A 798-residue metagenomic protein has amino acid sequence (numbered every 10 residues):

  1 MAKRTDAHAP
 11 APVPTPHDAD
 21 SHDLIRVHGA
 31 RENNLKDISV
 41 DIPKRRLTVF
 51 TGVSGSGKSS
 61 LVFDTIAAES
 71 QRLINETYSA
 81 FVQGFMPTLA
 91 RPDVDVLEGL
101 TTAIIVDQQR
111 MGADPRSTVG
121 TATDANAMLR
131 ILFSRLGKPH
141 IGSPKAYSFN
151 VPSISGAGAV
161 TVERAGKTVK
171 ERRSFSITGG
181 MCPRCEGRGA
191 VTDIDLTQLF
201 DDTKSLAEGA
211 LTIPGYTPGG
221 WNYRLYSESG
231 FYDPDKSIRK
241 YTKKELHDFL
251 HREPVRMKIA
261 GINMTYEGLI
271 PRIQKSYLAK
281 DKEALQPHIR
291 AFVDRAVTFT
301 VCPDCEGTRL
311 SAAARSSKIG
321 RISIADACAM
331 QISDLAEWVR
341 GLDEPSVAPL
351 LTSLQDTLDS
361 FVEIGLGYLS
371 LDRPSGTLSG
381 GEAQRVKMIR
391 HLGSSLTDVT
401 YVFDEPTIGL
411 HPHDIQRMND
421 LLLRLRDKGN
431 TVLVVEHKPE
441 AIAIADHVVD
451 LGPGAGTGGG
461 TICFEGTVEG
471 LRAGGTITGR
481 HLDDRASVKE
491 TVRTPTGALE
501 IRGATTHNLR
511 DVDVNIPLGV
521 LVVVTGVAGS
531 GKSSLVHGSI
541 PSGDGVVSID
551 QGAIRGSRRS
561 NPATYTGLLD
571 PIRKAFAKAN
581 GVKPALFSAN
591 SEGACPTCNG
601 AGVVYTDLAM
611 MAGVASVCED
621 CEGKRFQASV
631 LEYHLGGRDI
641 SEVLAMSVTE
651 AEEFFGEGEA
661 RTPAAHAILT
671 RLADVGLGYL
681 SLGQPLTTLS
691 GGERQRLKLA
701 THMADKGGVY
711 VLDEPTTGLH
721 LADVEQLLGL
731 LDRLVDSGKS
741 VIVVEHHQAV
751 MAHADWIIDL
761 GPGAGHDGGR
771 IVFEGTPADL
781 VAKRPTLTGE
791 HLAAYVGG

Functional and structural regions predicted by a protein language model:
A2-T377, A383-V399, L421-D427, E500-T688 (+4 more regions): P-loop/Walker A nucleotide phosphate-binding surfaces of NTP-dependent enzymes
G120, H447-D483, S560, Y565 (+1 more regions): Conserved beta-strand-loop-alpha-helix hinge in the C-terminal portion of ABC ATPase nucleotide-binding domains
I131-R135, L471-R493, K574-K578, V781-G798: C-terminal boundary and immediately downstream tail of ABC-type ATPase nucleotide-binding domains
S375, E405-I408, L686, T716-T717: Short loop immediately C-terminal to the Walker-B catalytic DE motif in ABC-type ATPase nucleotide-binding domains
T400-F403, Y710-V711, I742: Walker B beta-strand of ABC/ABC-like P-loop ATPase nucleotide-binding domains, specifically the conserved hydrophobic
H411-D420, L721-G729: Conserved D-loop/post-Walker B switch-helix segment of ABC ATPase nucleotide-binding domains
D420, D427-K428, I442-A445, S737 (+1 more regions): Hydrophobic Walker B segment
V435-H437, V744-H746: H-loop/switch region of ABC-family ATPase nucleotide-binding domains
